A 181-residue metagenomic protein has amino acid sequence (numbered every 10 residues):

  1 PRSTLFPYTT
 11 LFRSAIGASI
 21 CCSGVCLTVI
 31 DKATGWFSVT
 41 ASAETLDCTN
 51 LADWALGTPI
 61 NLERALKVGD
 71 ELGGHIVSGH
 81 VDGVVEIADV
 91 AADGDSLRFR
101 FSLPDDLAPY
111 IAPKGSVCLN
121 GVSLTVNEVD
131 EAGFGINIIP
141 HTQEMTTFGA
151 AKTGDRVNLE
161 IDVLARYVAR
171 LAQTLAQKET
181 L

Functional and structural regions predicted by a protein language model:
L5-L181: Conserved loop->alpha-helix
